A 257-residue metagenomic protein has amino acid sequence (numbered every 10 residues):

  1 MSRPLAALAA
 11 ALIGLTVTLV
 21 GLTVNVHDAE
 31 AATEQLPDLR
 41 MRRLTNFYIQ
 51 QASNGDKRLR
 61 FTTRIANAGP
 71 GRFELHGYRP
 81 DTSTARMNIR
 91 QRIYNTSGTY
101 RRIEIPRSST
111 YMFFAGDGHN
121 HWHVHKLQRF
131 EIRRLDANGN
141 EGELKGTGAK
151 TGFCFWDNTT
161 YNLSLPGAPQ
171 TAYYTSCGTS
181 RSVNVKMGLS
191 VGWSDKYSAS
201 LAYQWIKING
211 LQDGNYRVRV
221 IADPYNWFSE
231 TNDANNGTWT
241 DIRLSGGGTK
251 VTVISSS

Functional and structural regions predicted by a protein language model:
M1-L12: Bacterial N-terminal signal peptides that target proteins for export
V17-T33: C-terminal region of N-terminal signal peptides and the immediate post-cleavage residues of exported proteins
A32-D38, P70-H76, N138-G146, S198-A199 (+1 more regions): Beta-sandwich strand segments
A32-H76, V251-S255: Boundary/junction segments of secreted and surface-exposed precursor proteins
R60-H121, E131-G139: Short amphipathic, basic-aromatic surface patches that mediate peripheral association with negatively charged
L127-Q128, D136-Q212, K250-S257: Exoplasmic/lumenal beta-rich domain surfaces
F130, L211-A222: A short tyrosine-centered beta-strand micro-motif
E230-S257: Short beta-strand elements
